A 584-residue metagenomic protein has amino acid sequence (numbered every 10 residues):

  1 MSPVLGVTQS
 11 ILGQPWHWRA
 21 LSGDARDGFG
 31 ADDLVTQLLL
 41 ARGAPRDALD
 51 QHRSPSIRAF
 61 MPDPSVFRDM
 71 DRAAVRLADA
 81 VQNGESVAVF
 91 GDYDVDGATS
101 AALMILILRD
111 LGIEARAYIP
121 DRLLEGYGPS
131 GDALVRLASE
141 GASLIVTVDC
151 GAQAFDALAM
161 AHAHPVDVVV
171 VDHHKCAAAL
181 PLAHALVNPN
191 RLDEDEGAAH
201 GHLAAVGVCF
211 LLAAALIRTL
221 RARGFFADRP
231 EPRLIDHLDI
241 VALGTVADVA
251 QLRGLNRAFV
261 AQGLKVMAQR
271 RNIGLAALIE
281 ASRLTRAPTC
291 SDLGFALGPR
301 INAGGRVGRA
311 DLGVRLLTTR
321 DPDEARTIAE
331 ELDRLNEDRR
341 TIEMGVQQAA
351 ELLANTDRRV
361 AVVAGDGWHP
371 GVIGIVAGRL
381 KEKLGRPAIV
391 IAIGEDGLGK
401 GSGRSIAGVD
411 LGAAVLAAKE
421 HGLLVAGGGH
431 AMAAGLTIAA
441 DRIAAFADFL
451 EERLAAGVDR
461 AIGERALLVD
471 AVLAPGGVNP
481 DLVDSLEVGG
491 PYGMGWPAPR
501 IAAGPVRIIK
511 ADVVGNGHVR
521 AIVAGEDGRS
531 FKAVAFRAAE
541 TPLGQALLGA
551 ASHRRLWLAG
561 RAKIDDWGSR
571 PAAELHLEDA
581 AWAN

Functional and structural regions predicted by a protein language model:
M1-D24: N-terminal amphipathic/basic leader segments beginning at the initiator methionine
W18-A142, H164-P165, L182, R218-R442 (+1 more regions): Hydrophobic helix-and-loop "lid/oligomerization" segment in the mid-to-C-terminal part of catalytic domains
L39, V146, N302, L486 (+1 more regions): A residue-level signal for conserved active-site and pocket-lining positions in enzyme catalytic cores
D79, A178-N188, N272, G525-D527: Acidic-glycine-rich active-site phosphate/pyrophosphate-binding loop
D79-E85, G254, E324-E330, R334-V363 (+3 more regions): Mid-to-C-terminal polyanion-binding domains and interfaces
V135-F226: Active-site cavity-forming subdomains of large catalytic enzyme subunits
D156-M160, A361, V376, S485: A short acidic, amphipathic alpha-helical/loop segment
H173-H174, P189, H369, H430 (+1 more regions): Histidine-centered active-site/metal-ligand motif
